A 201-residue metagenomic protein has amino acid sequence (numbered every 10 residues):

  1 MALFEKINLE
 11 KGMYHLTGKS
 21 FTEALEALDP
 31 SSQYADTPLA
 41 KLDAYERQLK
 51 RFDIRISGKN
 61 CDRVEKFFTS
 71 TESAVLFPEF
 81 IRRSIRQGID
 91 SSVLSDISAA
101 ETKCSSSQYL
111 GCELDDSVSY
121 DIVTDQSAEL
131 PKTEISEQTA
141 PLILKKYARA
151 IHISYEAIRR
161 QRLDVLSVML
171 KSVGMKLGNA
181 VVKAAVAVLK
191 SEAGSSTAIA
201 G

Functional and structural regions predicted by a protein language model:
M1-S70: Intrinsically disordered, low-complexity terminal tails
A2-E5, P38-A44, E113, A128-T139 (+1 more regions): Phosphate-binding glycine-rich loops and adjacent basic patches that engage nucleotide phosphates, nucleic-acid
H15-K19, Q108-L110, K146-I153: Short, exposed beta-strand "edge-strand" segments with a Pro/Gly-rich flavor and a Y/T-containing core
F21-E26, P30-D36, K132-T133, A140 (+2 more regions): Short alpha-helical interface patches
E23, R47, K66, E79 (+3 more regions): Charged/polar, solvent-exposed surface patches and flexible loops
C61-Y147: Assembly/oligomerization interface modules of large self-assembling protein complexes
R149-G201: Alpha-helical scaffold segments that mediate packing/assembly in large oligomeric complexes
